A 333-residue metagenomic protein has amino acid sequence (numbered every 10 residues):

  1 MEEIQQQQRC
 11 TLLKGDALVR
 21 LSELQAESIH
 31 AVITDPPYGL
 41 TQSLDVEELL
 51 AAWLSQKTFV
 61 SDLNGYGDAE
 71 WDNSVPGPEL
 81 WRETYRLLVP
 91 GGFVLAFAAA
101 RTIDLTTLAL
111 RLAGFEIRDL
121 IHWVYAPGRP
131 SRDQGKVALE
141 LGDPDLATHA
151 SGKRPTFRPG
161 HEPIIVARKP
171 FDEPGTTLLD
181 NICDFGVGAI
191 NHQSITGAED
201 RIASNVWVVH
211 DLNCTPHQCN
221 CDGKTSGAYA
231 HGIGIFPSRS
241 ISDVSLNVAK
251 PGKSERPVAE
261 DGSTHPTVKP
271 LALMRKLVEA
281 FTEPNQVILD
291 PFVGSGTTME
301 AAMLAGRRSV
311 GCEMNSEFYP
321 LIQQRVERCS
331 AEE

Functional and structural regions predicted by a protein language model:
E2-A331: Core catalytic lobe of class I
